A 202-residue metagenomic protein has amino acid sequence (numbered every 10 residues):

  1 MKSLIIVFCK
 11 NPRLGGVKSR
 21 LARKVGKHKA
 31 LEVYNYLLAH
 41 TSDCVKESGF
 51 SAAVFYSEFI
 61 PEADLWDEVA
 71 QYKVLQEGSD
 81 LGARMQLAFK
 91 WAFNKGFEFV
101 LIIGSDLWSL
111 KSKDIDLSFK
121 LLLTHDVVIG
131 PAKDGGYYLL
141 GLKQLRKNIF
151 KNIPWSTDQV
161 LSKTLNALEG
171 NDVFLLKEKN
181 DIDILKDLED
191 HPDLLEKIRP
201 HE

Functional and structural regions predicted by a protein language model:
M1-R20: N-terminal nucleotide-binding beta1-loop-alpha1 segment
E32-F50: A short, N-terminal amphipathic alpha-helix
F50-K73: Acidic donor-binding segment of Leloir-type glycosyltransferases
W66-F99, T157: Short phosphate-binding loop-to-helix
L101-I103: Short aromatic-hydrophobic micro-motifs that form the base-stacking/packing surface for donor nucleotide recognition
W108-G135: Conserved donor-nucleotide/metal-binding helix-loop-beta segment in metal-dependent transferases, i.e., the alpha-helix
R146-L165: Short, glycine-/small-residue-rich phosphate/pyrophosphate-handling segment
K163-E202: Conserved alpha/beta core of the MobA/IspD/sugar-nucleotide pyrophosphorylase nucleotidyltransferase superfamily
